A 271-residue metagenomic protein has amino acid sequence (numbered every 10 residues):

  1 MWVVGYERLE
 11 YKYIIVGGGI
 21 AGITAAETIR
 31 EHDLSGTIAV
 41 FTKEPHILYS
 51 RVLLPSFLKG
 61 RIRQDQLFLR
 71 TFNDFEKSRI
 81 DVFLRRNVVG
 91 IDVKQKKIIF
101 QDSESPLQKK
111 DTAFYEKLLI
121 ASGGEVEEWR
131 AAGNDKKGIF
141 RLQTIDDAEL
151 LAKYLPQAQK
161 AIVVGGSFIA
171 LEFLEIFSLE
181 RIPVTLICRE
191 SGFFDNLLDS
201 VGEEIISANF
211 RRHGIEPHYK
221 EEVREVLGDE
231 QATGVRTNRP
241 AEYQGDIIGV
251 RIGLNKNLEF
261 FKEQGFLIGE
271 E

Functional and structural regions predicted by a protein language model:
W2-D81, R85, F168, I176-L197: Beta1-alpha1 glycine-rich phosphate/pyrophosphate-binding loop at the start of Rossmann-like nucleotide-binding domains
W2-I14, E76-I162, R236-R239, I247-R251 (+3 more regions): FAD-binding core/adjacent interface of flavoenzyme oxidoreductases
I29-E31, L53-S56, K97-I98, A132-K136 (+4 more regions): Short, glycine/charged-enriched secondary-structure capping and boundary segments
S35, S78-D102, A113, E180-E271: A Rossmann-like FAD-binding core segment of flavoenzymes
Y49, E128-W129, L171-E172, D195 (+1 more regions): Glycine/Thr-rich phosphate-binding loops of Rossmann-like dinucleotide-binding domains
R141-T144, A170, D199: Short, conserved glycine- and acidic-residue-centered signature motifs in active-site or ligand-binding loops
G165: Conserved glycine-rich "GG(E/T)P / GGGxP" loop and the immediately following alpha-helix in the radical SAM core
